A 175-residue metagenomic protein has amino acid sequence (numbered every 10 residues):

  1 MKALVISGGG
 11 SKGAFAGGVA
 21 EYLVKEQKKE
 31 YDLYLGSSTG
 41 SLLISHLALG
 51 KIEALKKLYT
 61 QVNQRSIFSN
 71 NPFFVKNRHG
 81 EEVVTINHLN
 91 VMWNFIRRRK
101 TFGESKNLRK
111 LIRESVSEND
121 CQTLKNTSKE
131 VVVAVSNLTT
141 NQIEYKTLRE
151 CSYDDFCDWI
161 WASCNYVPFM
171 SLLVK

Functional and structural regions predicted by a protein language model:
M1-S37, S45-K175: Patatin-like phospholipase
S41: Catalytic nucleophile loop
